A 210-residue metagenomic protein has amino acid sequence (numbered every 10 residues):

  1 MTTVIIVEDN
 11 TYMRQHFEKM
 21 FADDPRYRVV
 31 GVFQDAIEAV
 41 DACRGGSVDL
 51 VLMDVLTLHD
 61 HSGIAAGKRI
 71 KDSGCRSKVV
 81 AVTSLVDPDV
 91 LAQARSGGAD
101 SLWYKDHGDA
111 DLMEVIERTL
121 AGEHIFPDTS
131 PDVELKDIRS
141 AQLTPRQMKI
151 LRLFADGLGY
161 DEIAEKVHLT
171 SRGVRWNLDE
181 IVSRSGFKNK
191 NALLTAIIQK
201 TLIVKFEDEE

Functional and structural regions predicted by a protein language model:
E8: Conserved acidic carboxylate
V32-L50, L58: Acidic, metal-coordinating helix/loop segments flanking the phosphotransfer/catalytic sites of two-component signaling
D41, I64-R76: Short amphipathic alpha-helix used as the core "switch/output" element in two-component signaling
D54-L56, T83: Active-site residues of response regulator receiver
R76-V86, A99: A short, hydrophobic beta-strand element within the central beta-sheet of small alpha/beta folds
L91-R95, A99-P145, Q199: Short, flexible helix-to-coil linker/hinge segments that flank and couple to helix-turn-helix
G157-A192: Recognition helix of helix-turn-helix DNA-binding domains
V182-E210: Basic, Lys/Arg-enriched C-terminal extension of HTH/homeodomain DNA-binding domains
